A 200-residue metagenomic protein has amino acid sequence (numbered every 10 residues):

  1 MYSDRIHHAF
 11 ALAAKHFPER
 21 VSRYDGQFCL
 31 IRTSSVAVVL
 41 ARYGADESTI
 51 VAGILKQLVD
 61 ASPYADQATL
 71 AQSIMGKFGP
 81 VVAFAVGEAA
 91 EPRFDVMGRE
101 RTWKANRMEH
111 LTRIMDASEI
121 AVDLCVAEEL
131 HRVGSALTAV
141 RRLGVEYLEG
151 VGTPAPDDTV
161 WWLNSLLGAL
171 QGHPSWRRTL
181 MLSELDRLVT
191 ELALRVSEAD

Functional and structural regions predicted by a protein language model:
M1-D200: Active-site helical microenvironments for divalent-metal-assisted chemistry
